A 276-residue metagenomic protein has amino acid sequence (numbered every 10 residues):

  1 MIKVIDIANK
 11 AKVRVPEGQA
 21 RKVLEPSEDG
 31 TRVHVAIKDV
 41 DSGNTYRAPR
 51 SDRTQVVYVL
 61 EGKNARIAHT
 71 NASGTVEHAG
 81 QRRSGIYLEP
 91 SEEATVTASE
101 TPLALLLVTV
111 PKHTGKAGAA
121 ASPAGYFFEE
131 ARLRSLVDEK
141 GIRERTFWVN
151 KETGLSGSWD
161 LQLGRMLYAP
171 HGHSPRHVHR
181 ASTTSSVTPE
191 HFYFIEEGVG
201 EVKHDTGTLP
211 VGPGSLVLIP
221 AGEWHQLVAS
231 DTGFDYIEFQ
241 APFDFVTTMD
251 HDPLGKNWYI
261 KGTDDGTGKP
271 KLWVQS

Functional and structural regions predicted by a protein language model:
M1, A68-T75, I86, A94 (+7 more regions): Mature, folded catalytic cores of secreted/periplasmic enzymes
M1-H34, R47, Q81-R82, A104 (+3 more regions): A short, N-terminal "cap"/entry segment at the start of jelly-roll beta-barrel domains of the cupin/DSBH fold
I2-A94: Ordered, small/hydrophobic-rich secondary-structure cores
E25-S27, T45-S51, E77-H78, T97-A98 (+3 more regions): Short histidine-centered beta-strand/loop micro-motifs that create catalytic or ligand/metal-coordination sites
V40-S42, V59, L88, A98 (+4 more regions): Hydrophobic residues in beta-strands and at strand termini
T45-R82, V178, S186-P213, E223 (+1 more regions): A short beta-strand-loop-beta hairpin characteristic of the jelly-roll/cupin
A72, Q81-S84, P90-K116, E201 (+2 more regions): Ligand-binding loop in jelly-roll beta-barrel domains
T153-F239: Structured core of small recognition/catalytic domains
